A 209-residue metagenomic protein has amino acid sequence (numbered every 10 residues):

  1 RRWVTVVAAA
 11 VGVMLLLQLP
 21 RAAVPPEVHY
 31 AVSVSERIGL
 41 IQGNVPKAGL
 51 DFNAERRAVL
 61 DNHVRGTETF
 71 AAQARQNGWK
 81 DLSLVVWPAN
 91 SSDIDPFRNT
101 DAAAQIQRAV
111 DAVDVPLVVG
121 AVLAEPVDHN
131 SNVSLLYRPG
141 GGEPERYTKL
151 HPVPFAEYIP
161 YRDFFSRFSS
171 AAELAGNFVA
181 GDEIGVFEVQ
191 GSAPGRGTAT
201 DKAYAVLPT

Functional and structural regions predicted by a protein language model:
R1-T209: Enzyme catalytic cores with a strong preference for nitrogen-chemistry domains
